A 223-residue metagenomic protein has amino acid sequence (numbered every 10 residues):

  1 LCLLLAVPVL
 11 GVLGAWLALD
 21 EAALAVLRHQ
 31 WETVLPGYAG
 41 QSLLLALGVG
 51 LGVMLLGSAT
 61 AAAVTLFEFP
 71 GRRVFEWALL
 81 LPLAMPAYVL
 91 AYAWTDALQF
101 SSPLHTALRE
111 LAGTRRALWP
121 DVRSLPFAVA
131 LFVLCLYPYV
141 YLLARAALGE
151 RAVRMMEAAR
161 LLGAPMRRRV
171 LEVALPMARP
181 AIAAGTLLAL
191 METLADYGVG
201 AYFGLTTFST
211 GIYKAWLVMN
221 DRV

Functional and structural regions predicted by a protein language model:
L1-D20, T33-G149, M177-Y197, D221: Membrane-water interface segments at the C-terminal ends of transmembrane alpha-helices in multi-pass inner-membrane
D20-A23, A144-M155, M166, L194 (+1 more regions): Transmembrane helix boundary and interhelical loop/hinge segments in multi-pass membrane proteins
A22-W31: A short amphipathic helical element positioned immediately N-terminal to and/or at the very start of a transmembrane
H29, E76, T106-G113, V153-L161 (+2 more regions): Short amphipathic alpha-helical coupling elements at transmembrane boundaries
Q30-T33, Y197-V223: Interhelical loop and adjacent transmembrane-helix boundary motif in polytopic membrane transport permeases
P70, A164-P165: Short coil/turn motifs that cap or connect alpha-helices
P138, E157, R168-R169: Helix-loop-helix "hairpin" substructures at the membrane interface of multi-pass membrane proteins
L162-A164, P176: Glycine/proline-centered hinge or cleavage motifs at structural transition points of membrane proteins
